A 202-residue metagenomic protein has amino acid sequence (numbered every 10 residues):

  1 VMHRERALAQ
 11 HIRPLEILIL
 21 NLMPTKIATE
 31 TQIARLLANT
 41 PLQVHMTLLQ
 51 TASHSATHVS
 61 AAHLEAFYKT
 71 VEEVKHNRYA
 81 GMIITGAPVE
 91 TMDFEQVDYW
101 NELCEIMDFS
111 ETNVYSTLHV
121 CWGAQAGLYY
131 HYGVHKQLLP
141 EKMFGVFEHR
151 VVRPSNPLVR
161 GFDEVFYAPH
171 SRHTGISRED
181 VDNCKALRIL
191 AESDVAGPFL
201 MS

Functional and structural regions predicted by a protein language model:
V1-E95: N-terminal beta1-alpha1 cap of cysteine-dependent amidohydrolase-like domains
H3-R6, F67-V71, L103-I106, P154-N156 (+1 more regions): A generic local structural motif
L22, Y130-S202: Pocket-forming structural segment of enzyme catalytic cores
P24-T25, S53-H54, A87-E90, A124-A126 (+3 more regions): Short, solvent-exposed loop/turn segments at secondary-structure junctions
T25-A28, D98-E102, S193: Soluble or luminal CAZymes and related metallo-dependent hydrolases
Q32-A34, H63, Q96-Y99, Y132-H135 (+1 more regions): Short, glycine/charged-enriched secondary-structure capping and boundary segments
T47-L48, T117-C121, H170: A structural signal for short, well-ordered beta-strand segments and their strand-loop junctions that often border
A80, I84-R153: Cysteine-nucleophile active-site neighborhood
